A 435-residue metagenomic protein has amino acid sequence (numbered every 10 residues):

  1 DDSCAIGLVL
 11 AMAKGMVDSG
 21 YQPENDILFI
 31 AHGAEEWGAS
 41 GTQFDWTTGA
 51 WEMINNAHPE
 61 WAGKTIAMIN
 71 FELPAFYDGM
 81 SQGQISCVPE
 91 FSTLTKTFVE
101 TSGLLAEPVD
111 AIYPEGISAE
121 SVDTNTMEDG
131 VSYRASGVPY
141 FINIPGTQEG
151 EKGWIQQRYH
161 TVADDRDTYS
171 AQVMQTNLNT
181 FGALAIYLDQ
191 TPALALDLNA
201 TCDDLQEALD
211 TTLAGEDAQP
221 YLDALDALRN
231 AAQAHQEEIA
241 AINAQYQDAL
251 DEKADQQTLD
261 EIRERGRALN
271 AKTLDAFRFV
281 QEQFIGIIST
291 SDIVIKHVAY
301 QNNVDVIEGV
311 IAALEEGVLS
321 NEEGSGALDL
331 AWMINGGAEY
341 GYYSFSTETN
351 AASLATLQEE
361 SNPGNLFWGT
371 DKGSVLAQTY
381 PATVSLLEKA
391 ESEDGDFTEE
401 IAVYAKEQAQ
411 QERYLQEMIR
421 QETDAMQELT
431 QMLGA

Functional and structural regions predicted by a protein language model:
D1-A435: Secretory-pathway/membrane protein signature
